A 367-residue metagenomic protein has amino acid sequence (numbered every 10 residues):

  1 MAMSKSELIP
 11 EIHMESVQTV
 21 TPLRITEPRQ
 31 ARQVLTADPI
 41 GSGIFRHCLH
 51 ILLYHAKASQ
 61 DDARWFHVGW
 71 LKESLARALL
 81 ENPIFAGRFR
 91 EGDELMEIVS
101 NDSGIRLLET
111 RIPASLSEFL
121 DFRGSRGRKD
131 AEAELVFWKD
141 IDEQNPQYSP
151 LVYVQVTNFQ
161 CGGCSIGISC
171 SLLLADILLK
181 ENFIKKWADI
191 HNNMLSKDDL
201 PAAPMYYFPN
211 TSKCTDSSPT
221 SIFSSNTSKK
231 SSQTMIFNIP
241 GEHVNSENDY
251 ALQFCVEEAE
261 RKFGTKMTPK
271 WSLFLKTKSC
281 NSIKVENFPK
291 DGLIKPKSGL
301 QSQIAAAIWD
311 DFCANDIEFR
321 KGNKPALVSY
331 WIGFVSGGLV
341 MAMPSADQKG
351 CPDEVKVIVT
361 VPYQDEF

Functional and structural regions predicted by a protein language model:
M1-M14, F367: PEST-like, low-complexity acidic/proline-rich intrinsically disordered segments, predominantly at protein N-termini
A2, E7, S42-G43, V136: Residue-level detector of intrinsically disordered/flexible regions characterized by low predicted structural confidence
H13-R32, F45-D316: Soluble acyl-CoA-dependent acyltransferase catalytic core bearing the H(X)4D motif
L35-I40: Detector for long, low-complexity, acidic/polar, Ser/Pro/Gly/Thr-rich intrinsically disordered N-terminal regulatory
S42-G43, T157, S225-T227, V340-Q348: Short, flexible, solvent-exposed loop/turn segments with mixed acidic/basic and small polar residues
K295-F367: Low-complexity, glycine/alanine/valine/leucine- and proline-rich hydrophobic stretches
